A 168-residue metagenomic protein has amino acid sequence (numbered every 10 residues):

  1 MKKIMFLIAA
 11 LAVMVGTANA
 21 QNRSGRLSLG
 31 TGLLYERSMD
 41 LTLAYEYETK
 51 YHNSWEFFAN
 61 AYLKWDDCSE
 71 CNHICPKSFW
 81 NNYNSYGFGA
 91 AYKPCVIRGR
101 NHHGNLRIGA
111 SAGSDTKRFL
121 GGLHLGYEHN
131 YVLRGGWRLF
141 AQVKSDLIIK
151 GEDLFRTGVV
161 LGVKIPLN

Functional and structural regions predicted by a protein language model:
M1-S24, L167-N168: Cleavable N-terminal export/targeting peptides
K3, Q21-G25, R37, Y51-N53 (+2 more regions): Short coil turns and loop connectors of transmembrane beta-barrels in diderm outer membranes and organellar homologs
F6-L7, G25, A44, K50 (+4 more regions): Short amphipathic alpha-helical "recognition" segments used for binding
A20-W65, K164-N168: Short glycine/proline- and aromatic-enriched beta-strand/turn motifs that initiate or cap beta-hairpins
S28, D40-A44, G87-A91, H124-G126 (+1 more regions): Membrane-embedded beta-strand positions in outer-membrane beta-barrel channels/transporters
E56-D115, G121, N130-Y131, R138-P166: Outer-membrane beta-barrel translocator/channel fold
